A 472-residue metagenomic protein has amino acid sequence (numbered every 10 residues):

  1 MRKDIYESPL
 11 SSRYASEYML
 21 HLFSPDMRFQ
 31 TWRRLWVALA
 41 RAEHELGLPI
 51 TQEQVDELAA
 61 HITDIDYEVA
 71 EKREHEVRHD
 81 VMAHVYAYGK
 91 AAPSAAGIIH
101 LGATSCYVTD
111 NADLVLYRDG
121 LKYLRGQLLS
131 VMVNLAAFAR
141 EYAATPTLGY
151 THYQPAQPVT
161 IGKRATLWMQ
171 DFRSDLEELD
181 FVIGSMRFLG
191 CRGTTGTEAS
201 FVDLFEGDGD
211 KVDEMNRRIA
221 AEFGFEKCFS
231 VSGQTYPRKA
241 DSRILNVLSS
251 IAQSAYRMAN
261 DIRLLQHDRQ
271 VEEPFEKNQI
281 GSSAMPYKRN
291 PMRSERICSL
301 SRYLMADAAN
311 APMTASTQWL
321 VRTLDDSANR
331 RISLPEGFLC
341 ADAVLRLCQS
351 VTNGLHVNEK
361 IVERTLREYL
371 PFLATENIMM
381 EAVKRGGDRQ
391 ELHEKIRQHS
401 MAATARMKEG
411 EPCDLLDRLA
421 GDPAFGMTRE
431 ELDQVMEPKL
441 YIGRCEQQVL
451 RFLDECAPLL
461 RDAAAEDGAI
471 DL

Functional and structural regions predicted by a protein language model:
M1-V202, G207-R218, G281-S282, M292-R296 (+5 more regions): A helix-coil-helix interface module used to build multimeric assemblies and to scaffold catalytic/cofactor sites
L20-S24, V69-E71, Q279-S299, V321-E336 (+4 more regions): Short beta-alpha connecting loops at secondary-structure transitions that line or flank enzyme active sites
R78-V81, A92, L128, M132-L135 (+6 more regions): Alpha-helical transition-metal enzyme core signature, strongest for iron centers
R140-G162, E272-K288, V321-A328, N353-L373: Glycine-rich cofactor-pocket loops
G209-Q234: Active-site-adjacent "gating/activation" loops or surface patches in catalytic cores
T235-Q270, Q279-C340: A conserved active-site cap/scaffold subdomain adjacent to cofactor or substrate pockets
E272, K395-M401: Active/binding-pocket-proximal capping segment
Y303-R389, K395: Long, amphipathic alpha-helical stalk/connector segments used for oligomerization, subunit docking, or mechanical
